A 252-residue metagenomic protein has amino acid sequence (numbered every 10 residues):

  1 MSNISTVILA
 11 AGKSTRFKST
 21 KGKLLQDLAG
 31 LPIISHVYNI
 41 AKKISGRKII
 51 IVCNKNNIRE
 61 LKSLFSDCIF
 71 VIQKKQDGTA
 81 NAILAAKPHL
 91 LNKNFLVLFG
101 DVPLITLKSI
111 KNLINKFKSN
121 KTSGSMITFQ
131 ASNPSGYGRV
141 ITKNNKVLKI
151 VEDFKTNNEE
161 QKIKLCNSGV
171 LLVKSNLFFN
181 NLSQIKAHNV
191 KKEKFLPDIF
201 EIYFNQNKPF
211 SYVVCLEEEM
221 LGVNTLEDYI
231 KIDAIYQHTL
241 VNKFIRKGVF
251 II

Functional and structural regions predicted by a protein language model:
S2-I58, C68-D77, L107-K116: N-terminal glycine-rich phosphate-binding loop and ensuing alpha1 helix
T6-I8, I50-I51, L96-V97, G124-I127 (+1 more regions): Structural beta-sheet core signal
L9-A11, N54, G100, F129-Q130 (+1 more regions): Cofactor-binding loop segments of dinucleotide-utilizing enzymes, especially the Rossmann-like FAD- and NAD(P)+-binding
R16, R59-E60, A82, I199 (+2 more regions): Phosphate- and divalent-cation-binding pockets in alpha/beta enzyme and binding domains that engage nucleotide-derived
L24, I69, K146, P209-S211: Conserved beta-strand segments of alpha/beta enzyme cores
R59-N144, L172, N180-N181, I185: Conserved beta-loop-beta/alpha segment of the NTase-like Rossmann-fold superfamily that binds/positions NTPs
L148-M220, N224-Q237, N242: Catalytic-core segments of class I nucleotidyltransferases/pyrophosphorylases that form NMP-activated intermediates
F250-I252: Structural signal for interior beta-strand "rungs" in well-ordered beta-sheet cores of soluble enzyme domains
